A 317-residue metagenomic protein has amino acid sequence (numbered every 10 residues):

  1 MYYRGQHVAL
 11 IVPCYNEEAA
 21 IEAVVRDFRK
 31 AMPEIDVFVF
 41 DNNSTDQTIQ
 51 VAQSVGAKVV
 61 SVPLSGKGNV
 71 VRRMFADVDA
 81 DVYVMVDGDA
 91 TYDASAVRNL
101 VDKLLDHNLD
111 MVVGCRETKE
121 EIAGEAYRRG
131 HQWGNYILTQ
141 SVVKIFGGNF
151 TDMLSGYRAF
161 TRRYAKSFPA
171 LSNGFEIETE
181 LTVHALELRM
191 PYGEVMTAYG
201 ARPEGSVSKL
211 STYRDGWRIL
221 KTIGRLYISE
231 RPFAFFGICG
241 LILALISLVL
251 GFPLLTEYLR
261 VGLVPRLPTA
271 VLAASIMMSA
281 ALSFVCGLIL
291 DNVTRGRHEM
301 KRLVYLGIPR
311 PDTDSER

Functional and structural regions predicted by a protein language model:
M1-D27: N-proximal low-complexity "stem/linker" segments adjacent to membrane-targeting elements
M1-R4, S172, I177-R317: Hydrophobic helical membrane-anchoring modules
H7-A9, D36, E180: Cell-envelope/extracellular polymer assembly enzymes that use nucleotide-activated donors
R26-I35: Short, acidic, metal-binding catalytic loop of nucleotide-sugar glycosyltransferases
D41-I49: A conserved acidic beta->alpha catalytic loop
V62-D77, A94-F175, G200-W217, T222: Acceptor/aglycone-binding surface of glycosyltransferases and processive sugar-polymer synthases
Y83: Short aromatic/hydrophobic "clamp" motif used to bind/position activated sugar donors
D87-T91: The conserved acidic donor/metal-binding loop of glycosyltransferases
